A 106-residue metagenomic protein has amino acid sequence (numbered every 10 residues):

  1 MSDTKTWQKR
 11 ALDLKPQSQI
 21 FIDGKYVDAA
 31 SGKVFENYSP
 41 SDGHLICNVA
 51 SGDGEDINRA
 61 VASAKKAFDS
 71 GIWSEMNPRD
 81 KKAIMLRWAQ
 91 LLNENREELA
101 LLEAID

Functional and structural regions predicted by a protein language model:
M1-V49, A83-R87: Terminal low-complexity tails and localization/encapsulation signals of metabolic enzymes
H44-D106: Glycine-rich loop-to-alpha-helix module at the N-terminal edge of alpha/beta enzyme cores
